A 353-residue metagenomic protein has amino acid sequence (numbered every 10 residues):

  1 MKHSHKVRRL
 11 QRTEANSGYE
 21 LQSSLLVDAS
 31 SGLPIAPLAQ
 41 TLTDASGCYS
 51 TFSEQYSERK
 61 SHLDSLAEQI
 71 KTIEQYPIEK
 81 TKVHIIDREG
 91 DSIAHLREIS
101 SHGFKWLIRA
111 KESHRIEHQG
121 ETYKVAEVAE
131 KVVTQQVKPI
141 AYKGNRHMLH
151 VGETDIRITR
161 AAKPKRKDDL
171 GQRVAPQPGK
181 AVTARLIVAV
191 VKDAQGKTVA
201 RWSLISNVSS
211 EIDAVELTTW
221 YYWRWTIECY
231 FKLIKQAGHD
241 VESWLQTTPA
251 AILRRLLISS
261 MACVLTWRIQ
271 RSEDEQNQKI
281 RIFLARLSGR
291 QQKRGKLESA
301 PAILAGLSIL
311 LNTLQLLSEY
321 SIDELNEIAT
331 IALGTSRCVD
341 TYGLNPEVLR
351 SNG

Functional and structural regions predicted by a protein language model:
M1-S4, T13-E20, V27-G353: Single, function-defining residue in the core of a domain
